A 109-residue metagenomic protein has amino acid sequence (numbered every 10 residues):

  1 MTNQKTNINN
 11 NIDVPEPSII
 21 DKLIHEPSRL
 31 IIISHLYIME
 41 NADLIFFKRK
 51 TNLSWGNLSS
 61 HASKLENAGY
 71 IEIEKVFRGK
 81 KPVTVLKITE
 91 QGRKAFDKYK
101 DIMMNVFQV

Functional and structural regions predicted by a protein language model:
T2-P17, S34, R93-V109: Amphipathic alpha-helical dimerization/coiled-coil segments that flank or bridge DNA-binding/regulatory modules
P15-N57, V76-G79, V85: N-terminal helix-turn-helix DNA-binding core of bacterial DNA-binding proteins
A62-S63: Short, hydrophobic-biased segments on the C-terminal half of alpha helices that form "recognition helices"
G69: Glycine-centered, phosphate/nucleic-acid-interacting loop/turn motifs that mediate DNA/RNA or nucleotide
I73: Short beta-strand "wing" residues that participate in macromolecule-binding interfaces
R78-D97: Basic, amphipathic "hinge/linker" alpha-helix immediately C-terminal to the N-terminal HTH DNA-binding motif
